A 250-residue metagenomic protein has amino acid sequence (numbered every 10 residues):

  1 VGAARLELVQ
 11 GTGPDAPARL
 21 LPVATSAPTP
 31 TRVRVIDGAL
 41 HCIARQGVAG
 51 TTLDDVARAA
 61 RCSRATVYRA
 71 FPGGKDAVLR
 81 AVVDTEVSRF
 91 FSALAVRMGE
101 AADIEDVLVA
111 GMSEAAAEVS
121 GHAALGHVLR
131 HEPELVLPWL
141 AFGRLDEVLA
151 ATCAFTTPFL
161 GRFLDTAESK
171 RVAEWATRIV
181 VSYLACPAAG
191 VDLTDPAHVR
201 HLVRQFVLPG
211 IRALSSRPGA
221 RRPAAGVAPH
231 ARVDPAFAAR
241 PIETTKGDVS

Functional and structural regions predicted by a protein language model:
V1-Q46, L53-A59: Basic, helix-initiating cap at the start of DNA-binding domains
P30, R34-R45, A59, A77-E100 (+3 more regions): Alpha-helical structural segments
R61-F71: Short hydrophobic/aromatic patch on the recognition helix
L79, L125-H131, L137-P138, D192-L193 (+2 more regions): Short, hydrophobic secondary-structure boundary micro-motifs
F91, H127, V136-E174: Amphipathic alpha-helical packing segments from all-alpha helical-bundle domains
V96, E105-R130, L140: Helical hydrophobic small-molecule/effector-binding pocket
A117-G121, T177-T194, F206-R217: Amphipathic C-terminal alpha-helical segment
